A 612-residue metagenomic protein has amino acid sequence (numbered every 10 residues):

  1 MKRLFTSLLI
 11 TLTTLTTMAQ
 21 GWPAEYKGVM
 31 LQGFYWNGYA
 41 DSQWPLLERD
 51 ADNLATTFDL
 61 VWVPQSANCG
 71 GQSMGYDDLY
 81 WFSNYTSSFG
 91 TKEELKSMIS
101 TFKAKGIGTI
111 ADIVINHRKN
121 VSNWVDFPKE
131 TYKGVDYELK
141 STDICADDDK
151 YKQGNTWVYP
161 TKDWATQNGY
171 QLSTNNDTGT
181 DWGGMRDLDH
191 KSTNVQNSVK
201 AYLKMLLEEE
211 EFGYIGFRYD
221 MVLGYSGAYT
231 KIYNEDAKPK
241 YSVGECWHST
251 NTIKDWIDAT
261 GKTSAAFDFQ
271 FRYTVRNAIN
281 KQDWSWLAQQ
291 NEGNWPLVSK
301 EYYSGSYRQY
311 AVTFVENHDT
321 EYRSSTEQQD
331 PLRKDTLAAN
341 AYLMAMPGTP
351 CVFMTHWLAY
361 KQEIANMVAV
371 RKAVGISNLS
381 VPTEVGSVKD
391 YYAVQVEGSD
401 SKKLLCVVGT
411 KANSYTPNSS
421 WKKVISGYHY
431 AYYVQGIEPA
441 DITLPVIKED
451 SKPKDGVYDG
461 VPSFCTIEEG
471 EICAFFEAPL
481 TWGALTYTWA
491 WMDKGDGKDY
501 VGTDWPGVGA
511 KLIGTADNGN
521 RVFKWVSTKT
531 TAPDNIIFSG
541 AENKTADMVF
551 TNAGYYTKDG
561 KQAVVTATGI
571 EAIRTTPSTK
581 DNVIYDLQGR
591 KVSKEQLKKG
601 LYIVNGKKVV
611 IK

Functional and structural regions predicted by a protein language model:
K2-I10: Sec-dependent signal peptide recognition, specifically the positively charged N-region followed immediately by
L9-M18: Hydrophobic h-region of N-terminal signal peptides that target proteins for export in Gram-negative bacteria
Q20-W182, L188, K204, G224-G244: Acidic/aromatic-lined carbohydrate-recognition and catalytic surfaces of CAZymes acting on diverse glycans
W22-W36, L46-A55, A67, G71-D78 (+5 more regions): Active-site-proximal helices and loops of the catalytic beta/alpha 8
V457-D493: Short, surface-exposed binding/anchoring microloops in extracellular/periplasmic proteins
T481-T530, A541-M548: Aromatic-rich carbohydrate-binding modules that target alpha-glucans
E542-T566: Structured interaction patches on ligand/partner-binding surfaces of diverse proteins
T568-K612: C-terminal outer-membrane/trafficking sorting elements
